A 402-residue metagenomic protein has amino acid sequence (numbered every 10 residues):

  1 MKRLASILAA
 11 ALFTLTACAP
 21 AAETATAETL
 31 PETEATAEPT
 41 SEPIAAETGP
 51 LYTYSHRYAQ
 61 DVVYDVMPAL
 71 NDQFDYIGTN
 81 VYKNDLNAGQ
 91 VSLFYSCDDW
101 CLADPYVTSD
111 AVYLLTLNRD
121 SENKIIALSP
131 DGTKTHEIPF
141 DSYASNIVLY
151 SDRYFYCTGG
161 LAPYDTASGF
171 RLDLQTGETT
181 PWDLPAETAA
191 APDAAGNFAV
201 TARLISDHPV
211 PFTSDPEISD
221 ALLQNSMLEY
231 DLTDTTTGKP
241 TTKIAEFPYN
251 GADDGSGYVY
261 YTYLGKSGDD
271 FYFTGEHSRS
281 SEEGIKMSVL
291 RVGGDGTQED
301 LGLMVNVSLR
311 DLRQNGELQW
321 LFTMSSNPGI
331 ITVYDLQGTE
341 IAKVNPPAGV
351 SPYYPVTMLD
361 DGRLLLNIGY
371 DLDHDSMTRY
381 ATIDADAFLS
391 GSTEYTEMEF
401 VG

Functional and structural regions predicted by a protein language model:
K2-A10: Sec-dependent signal peptide recognition, specifically the positively charged N-region followed immediately by
T14-A17: C-terminal motif of bacterial Sec signal peptides marking the signal peptidase cleavage site
A19-A27: Bacterial lipoprotein signal-peptidase II cleavage site
E34-L93: An edge-strand/N-cap motif at the start of beta-rich repeat modules
I44-A46, Y76-C97, D120-F140, A162-P185 (+4 more regions): Surface-exposed loop/turn elements that mediate protein-protein interactions on large endomembrane-trafficking
G49-Y58, V66-P68, D99-S109, S142-D152 (+5 more regions): Repeated scaffold domains used in trafficking and secretory/extracellular systems, primarily beta-propellers
Y64-D65, D75-Y76, L114-T116, Y156-T158 (+5 more regions): Residue position within the beta-strands of beta-propeller blades
N345-D373: C-terminal structured domain segments
